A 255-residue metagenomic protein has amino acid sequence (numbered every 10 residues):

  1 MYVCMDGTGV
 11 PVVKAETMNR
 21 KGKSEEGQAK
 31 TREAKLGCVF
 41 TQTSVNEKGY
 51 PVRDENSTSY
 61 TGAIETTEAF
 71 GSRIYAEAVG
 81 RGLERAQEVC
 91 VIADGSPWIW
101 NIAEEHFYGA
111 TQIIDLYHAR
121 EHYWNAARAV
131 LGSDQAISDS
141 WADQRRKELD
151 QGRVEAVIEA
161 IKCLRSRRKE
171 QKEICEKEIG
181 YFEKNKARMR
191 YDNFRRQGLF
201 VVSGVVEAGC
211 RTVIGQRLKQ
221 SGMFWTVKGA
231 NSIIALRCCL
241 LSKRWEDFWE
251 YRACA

Functional and structural regions predicted by a protein language model:
M1-A255: Catalytic center-proximal scaffold of phosphoryl-transfer enzymes
